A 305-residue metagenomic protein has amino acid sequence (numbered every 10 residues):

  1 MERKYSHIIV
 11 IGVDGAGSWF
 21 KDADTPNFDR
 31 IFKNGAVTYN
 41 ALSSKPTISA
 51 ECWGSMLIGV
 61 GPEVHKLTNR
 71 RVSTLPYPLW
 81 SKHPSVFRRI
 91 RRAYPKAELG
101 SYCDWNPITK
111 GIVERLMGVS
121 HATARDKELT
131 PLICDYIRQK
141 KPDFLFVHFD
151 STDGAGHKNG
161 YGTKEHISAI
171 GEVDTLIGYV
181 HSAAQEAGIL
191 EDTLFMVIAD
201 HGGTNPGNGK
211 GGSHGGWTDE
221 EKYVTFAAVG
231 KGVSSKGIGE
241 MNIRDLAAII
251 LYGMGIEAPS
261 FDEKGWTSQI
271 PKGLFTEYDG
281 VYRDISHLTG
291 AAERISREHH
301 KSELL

Functional and structural regions predicted by a protein language model:
M1-L305: Feature captures the catalytic ectodomains and active-site-proximal regions of enzymes that hydrolyze or transfer
